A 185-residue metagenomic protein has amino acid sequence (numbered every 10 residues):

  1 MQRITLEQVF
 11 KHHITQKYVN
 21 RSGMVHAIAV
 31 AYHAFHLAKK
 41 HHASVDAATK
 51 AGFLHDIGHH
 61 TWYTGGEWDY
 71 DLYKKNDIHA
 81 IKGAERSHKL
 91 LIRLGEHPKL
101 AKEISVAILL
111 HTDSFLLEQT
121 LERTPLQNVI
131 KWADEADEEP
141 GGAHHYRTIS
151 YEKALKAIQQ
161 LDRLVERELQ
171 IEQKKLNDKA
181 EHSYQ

Functional and structural regions predicted by a protein language model:
M1-R3, Y18-S44, L54, E96 (+1 more regions): Divalent metal-dependent phosphate-bond-processing catalytic cores, especially two-metal-ion Mg2+/Mn2+ enzymes that act
I4-A29, T64-D71: Active-site flanking loop/helix segments enriched in acidic
V9-H13, I108, I130: A generic structural signal for nonpolar/aromatic side chains embedded in well-ordered alpha-helices
M24, I28-A31, T49-K50, A101-L109: Short, well-structured alpha-helical segments
V30, L37, D77-R93: An active-site-proximal "capping" alpha-helix that borders the catalytic cofactor pocket
D46-W68, G83, S105-D113: His-Asp-centered metal-binding catalytic motifs of divalent-metal-dependent phosphohydrolases/nucleases
E67-D77, E122: A charged helix-plus-loop insertion that forms the helical arch/lid used to bind and gate nucleic-acid substrates
R86-I104, L110, S114: Internal catalytic-core helix/loop-beta-alpha segment that presents or stabilizes conserved functional determinants
